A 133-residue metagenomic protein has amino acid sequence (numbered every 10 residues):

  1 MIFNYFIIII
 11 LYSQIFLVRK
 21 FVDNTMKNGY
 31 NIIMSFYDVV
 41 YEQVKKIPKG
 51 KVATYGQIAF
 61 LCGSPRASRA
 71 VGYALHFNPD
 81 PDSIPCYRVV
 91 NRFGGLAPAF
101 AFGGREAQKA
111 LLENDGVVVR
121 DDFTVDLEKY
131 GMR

Functional and structural regions predicted by a protein language model:
M1-I2: Hydrophobic alpha-helical membrane-insertion segments
Y5-I15, R19-T25, Y30-N31: Short, positively charged and aromatic/hydrophobic N-terminal segments
Y30-R133: Nucleic acid-binding interface residues in structured DNA/RNA-binding domains, emphasizing the DNA-engaging scaffolds
